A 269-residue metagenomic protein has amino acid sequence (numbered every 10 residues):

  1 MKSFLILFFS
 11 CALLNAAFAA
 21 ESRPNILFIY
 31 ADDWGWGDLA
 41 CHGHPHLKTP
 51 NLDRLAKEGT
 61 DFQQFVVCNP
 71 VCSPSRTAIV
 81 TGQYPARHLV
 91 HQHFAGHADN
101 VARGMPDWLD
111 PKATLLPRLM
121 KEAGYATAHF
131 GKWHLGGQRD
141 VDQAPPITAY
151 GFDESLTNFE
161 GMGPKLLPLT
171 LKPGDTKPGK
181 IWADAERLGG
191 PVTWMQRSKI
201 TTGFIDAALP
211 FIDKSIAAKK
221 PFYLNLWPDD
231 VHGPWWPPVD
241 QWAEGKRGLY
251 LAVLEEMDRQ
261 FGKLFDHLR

Functional and structural regions predicted by a protein language model:
K2, F9, F18-R269: Formylglycine-dependent sulfatase
